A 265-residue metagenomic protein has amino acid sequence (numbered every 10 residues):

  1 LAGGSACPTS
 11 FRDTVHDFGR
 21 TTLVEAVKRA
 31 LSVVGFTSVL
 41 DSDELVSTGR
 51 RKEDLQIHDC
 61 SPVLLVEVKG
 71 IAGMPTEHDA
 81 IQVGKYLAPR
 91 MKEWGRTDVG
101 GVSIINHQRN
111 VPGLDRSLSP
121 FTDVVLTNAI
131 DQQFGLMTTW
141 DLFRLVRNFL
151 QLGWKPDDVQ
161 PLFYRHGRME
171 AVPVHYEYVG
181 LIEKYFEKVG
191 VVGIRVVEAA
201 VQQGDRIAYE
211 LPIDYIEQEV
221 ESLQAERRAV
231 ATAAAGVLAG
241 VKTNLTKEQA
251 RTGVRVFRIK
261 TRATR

Functional and structural regions predicted by a protein language model:
L1, L31, N110, E198 (+1 more regions): Polar low-complexity intrinsically disordered regions
L1-R12: Long, non-membrane, amphipathic alpha-helices that form coiled-coils
S10-A171: Catalytic core segments in nucleotide and nucleic-acid processing enzymes
V174-R265: Beta-strand/loop-dominated core regions that host nucleotide or nucleotide-derived cofactor-binding catalytic loops
